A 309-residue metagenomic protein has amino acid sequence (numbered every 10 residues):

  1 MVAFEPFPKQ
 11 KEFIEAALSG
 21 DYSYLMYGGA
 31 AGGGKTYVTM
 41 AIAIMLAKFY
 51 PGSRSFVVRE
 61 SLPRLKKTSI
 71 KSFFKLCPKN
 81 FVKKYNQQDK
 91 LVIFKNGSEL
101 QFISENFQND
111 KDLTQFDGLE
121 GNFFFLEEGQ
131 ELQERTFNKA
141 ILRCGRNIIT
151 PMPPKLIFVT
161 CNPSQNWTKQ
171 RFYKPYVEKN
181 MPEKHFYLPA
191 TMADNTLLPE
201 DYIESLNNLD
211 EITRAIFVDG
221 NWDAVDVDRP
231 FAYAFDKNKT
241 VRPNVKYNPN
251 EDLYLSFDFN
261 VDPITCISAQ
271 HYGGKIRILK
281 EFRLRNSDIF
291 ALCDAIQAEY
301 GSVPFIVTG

Functional and structural regions predicted by a protein language model:
M1-Y24: Pre-P-loop entry segment of helicase/translocase ATPase cores
T36-Y50: Walker A/P-loop NTP-binding motif
S53-L65: Conserved RecA-like ASCE P-loop NTPase motor core of nucleic-acid helicases/translocases
R64-E120: Inter-Walker segment of RecA-like/P-loop motor cores
E127-E128: Walker B catalytic acidic pair
E131-D201, N208: ASCE P-loop NTPase helicase motor core
N195-F257, D262: ATPase catalytic-site recognition across NTP-hydrolyzing enzymes
P249, I267-G309: Nucleic-acid-processing active sites and adjacent nucleic-acid-binding tracks, predominantly divalent metal-dependent
